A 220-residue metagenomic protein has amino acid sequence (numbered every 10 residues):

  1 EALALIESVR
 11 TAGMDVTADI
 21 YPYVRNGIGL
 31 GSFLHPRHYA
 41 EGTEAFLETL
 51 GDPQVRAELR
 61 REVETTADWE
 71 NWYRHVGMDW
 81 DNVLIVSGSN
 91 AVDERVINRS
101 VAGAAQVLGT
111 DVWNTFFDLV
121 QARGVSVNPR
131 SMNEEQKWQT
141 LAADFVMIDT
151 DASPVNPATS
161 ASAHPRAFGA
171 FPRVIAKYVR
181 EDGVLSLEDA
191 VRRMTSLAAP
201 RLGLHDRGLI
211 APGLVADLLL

Functional and structural regions predicted by a protein language model:
E1-G183: Active-site neighborhoods of metal-dependent hydrolases
I20-P22, F116, T150-A152, V191-M194 (+2 more regions): Active-site proximal loops enriched in glycine and acidic residues that flank catalytic Cys/His/Asp and coordinate
W113, P172, E188-T195: Hydrophobic face of alpha-helices
V127-K137, D182-V191, A199-L220: Acidic, glycine-enriched loop/beta-strand segments at the rims of small-molecule binding/catalytic pockets
P154, L197-A198: Acidic, glycine-rich active-site loops and adjacent beta-strand->loop/helix elements that engage anionic groups
